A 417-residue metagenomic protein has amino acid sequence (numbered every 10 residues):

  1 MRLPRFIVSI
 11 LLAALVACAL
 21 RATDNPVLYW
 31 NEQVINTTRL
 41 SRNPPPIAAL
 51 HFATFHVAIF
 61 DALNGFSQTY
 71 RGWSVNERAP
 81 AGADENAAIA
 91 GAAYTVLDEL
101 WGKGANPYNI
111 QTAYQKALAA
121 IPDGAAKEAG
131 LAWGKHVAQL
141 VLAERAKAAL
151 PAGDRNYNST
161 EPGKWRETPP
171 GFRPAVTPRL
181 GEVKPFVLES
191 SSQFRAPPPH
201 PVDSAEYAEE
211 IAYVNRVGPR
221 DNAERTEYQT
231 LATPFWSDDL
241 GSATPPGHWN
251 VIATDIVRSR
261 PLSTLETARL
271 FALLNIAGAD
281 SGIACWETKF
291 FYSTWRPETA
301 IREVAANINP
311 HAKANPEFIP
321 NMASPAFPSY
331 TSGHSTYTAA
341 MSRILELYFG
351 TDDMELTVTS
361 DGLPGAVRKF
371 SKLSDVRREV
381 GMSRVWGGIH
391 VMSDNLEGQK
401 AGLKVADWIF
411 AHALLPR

Functional and structural regions predicted by a protein language model:
M1-R5: Positively charged n-region of N-terminal signal peptides that target proteins for export
I7-A17: Bacterial N-terminal signal peptides
C18-A22: Sec/Tat signal peptide C-region and signal peptidase I cleavage site
T23-R417: Acidic/polar surface patches and capping/hinge elements
